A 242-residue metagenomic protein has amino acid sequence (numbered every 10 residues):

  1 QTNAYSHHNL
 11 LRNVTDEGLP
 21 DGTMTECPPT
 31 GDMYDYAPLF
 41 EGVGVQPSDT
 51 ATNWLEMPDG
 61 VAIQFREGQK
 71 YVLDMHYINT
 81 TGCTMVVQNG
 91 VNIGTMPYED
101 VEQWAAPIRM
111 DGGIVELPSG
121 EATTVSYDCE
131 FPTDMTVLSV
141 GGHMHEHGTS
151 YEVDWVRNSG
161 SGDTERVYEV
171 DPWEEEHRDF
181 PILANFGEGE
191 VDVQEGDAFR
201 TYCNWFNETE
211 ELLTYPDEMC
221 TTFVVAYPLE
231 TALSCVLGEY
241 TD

Functional and structural regions predicted by a protein language model:
Q1-T136, G141-D242: Beta-strand-centric surfaces of beta-sandwich/beta-rich domains
